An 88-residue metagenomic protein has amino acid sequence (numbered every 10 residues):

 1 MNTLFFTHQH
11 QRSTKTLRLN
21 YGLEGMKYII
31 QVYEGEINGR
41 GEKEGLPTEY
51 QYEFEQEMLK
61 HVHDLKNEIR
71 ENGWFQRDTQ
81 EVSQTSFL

Functional and structural regions predicted by a protein language model:
M1-E34: Short N-terminal "domain-start" leader segments that mark the transition from disordered tails or signal peptides into
N2, Q31, G41, R77-T79: DNA-binding interface regions
F5-T7, K43-E57: A short, exposed loop/beta-hairpin motif centered on an aromatic-Gly-Thr core
T14-Y21, L59, E68-L88: Short, mixed-charge low-complexity intrinsically disordered segments
G25, N38-R40, R70: A short local loop/turn or secondary-structure capping micro-motif enriched for an aromatic residue
Y33-G35, D64-R70: Short beta-strand segments and strand-loop junctions that repeat across beta-rich extracellular domains
E34-L46: Acidic Ser/Thr/Pro-rich low-complexity disordered segments that often serve as glycosylated linkers/stalks around
Q56-K60, D64: Well-ordered alpha/beta subsegment
